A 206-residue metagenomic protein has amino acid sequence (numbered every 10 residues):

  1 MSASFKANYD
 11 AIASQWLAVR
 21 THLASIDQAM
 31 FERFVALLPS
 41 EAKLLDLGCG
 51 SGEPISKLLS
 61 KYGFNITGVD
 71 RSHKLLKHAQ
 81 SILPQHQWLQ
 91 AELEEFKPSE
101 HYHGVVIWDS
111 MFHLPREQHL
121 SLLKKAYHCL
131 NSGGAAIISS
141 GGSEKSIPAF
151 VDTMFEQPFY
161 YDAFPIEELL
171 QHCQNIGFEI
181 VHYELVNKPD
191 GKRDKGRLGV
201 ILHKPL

Functional and structural regions predicted by a protein language model:
M1-P39: Conserved class I S-adenosyl-L-methionine
L45, S51-E95: Class I SAM-dependent methyltransferase SAM/SAH-binding core
K97-V105: A short acidic, Gly/Pro-enriched loop at the edge of an enzyme's catalytic core that lines a small-molecule cofactor
L120-S132: A short glycine-rich, Lys/Arg-flanked "PGG" loop and its adjoining helix->strand segment in the class I
G134-S140: Conserved beta-strand signature within the Rossmann-like core of class I S-adenosyl-L-methionine
G142-Y160: Short, glycine-/aromatic-enriched active-site segment of Class I SAM-dependent methyltransferases
Y161-I176: Short alpha-helix
P189-L206: Core SAM-dependent methyltransferase catalytic element
